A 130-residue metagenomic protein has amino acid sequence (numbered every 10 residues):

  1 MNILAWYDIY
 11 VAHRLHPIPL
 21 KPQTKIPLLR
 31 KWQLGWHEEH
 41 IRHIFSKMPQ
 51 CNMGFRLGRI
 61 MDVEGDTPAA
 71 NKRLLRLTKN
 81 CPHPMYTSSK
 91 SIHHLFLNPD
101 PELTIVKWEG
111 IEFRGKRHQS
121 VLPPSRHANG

Functional and structural regions predicted by a protein language model:
M1-G130: Conserved phosphate/metal-binding and DNA-contacting active-site motifs used in DNA phosphodiester-bond processing
